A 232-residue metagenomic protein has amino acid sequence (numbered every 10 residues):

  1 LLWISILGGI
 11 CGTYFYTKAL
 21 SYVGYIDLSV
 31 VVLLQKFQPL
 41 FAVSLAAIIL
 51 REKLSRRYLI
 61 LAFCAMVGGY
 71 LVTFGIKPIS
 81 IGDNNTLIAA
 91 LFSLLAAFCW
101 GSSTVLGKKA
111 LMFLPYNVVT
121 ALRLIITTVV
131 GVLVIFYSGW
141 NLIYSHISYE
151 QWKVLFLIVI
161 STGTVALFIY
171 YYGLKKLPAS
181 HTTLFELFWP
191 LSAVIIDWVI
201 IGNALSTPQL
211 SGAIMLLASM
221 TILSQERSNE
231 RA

Functional and structural regions predicted by a protein language model:
L1-S29, L71, V159-L177: Specific transmembrane alpha-helical segments of multi-pass solute transporters/efflux pumps, especially DMT/EamA
W3-I4, I60-V67, L87-L95, L106-S161 (+2 more regions): Hydrophobic alpha-helical transmembrane segments of multi-pass integral membrane proteins, especially transporters
S5-I10, Y14, P39-S44, Y70 (+6 more regions): Hydrophobic/small/kink-forming positions within alpha-helical transmembrane segments of polytopic membrane proteins
T17-K53, A179-W198: Specific alpha-helical transmembrane segments that line the substrate/conduction pathway and gating interfaces
A19, I48-L50, L54, A110 (+5 more regions): Hydrophobic/aromatic residues within transmembrane alpha-helices of multi-pass small-molecule transporters
L20-G24, T73-T86, Y137-L155, W198 (+1 more regions): Membrane-interface helix termini and inter-helical loops of multi-pass transporters
S21-Q38, T86-F98, E150-I160, I214-L216: Structural signature of hydrophobic alpha-helical transmembrane segments
P39-F98, A213-A232: Juxtamembrane helix-loop boundary signature in multi-pass membrane transporters
